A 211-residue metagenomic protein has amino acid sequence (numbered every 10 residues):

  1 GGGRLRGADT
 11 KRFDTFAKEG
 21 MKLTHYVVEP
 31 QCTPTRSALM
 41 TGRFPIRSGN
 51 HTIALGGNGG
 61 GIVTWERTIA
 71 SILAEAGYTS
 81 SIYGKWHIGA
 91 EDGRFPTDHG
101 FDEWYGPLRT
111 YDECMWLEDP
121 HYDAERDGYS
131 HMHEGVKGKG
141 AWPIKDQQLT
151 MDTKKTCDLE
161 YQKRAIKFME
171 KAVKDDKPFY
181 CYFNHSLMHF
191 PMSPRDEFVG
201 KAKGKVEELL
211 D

Functional and structural regions predicted by a protein language model:
G1-D211: Formylglycine-dependent sulfatase
